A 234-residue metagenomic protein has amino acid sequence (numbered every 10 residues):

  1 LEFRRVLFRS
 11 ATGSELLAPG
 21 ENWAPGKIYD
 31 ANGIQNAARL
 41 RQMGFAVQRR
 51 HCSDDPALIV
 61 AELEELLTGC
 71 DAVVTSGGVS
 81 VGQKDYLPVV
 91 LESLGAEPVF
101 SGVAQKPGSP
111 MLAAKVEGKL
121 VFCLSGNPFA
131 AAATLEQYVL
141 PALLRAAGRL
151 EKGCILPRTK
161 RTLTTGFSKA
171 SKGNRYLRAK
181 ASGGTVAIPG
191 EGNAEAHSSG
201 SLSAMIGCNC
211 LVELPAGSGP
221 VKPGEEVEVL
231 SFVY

Functional and structural regions predicted by a protein language model:
E2-L7: Short, small-residue-biased leader/transition segments that mark boundaries at the very start of proteins
R9, L40, V74, A179 (+1 more regions): Residue-level signal for inorganic ion chemistry
R9-T12, T75-S76, A104, C123-S125: Short beta-strand segments
S14-E15, G78-V81, G126-P128: Short glycine-rich anion-binding loops that position phosphate/pyrophosphate groups of nucleotides and phosphorylated
L16-N32: Glycine- and acidic-residue-enriched helix-capping/strand-helix junction motifs
K27-N32, S53-I59, S101-P110: A general structural motif
Q35-Y86, V90-G95: N-terminal small/polar loop signature for handling phosphorylated ligands or for N-terminal nucleophile
V90-Y234: Flexible glycine/proline-rich
